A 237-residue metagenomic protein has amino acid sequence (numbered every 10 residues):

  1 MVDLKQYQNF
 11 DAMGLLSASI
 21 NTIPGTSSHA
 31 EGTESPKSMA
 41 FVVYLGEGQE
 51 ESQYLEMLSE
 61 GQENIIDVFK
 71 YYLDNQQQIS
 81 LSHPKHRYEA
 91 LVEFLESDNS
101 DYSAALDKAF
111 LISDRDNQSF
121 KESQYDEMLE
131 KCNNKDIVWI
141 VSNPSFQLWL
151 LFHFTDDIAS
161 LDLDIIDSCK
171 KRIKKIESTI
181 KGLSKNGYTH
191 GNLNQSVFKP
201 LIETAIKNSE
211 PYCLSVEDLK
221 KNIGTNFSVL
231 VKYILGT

Functional and structural regions predicted by a protein language model:
M1-M39, S52, E56-Q77, F94-T237: C-terminal accessory helical subdomains adjacent to catalytic cores in phosphodiester- and nucleotide-handling enzymes
M39-Y54, S80-E93: N-terminal carbohydrate-binding/catalytic regions of secreted carbohydrate-active enzymes
